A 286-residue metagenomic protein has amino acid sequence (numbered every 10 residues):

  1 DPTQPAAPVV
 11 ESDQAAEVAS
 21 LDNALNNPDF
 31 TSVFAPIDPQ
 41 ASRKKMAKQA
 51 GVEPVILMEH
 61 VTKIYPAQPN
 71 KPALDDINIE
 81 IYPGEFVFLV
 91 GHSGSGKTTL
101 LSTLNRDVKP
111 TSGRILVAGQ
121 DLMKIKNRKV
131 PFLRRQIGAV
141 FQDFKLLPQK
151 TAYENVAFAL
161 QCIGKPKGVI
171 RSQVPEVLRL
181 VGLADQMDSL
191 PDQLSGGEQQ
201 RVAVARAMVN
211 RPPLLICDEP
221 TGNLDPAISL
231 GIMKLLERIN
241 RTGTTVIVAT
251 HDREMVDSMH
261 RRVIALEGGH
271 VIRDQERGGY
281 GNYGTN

Functional and structural regions predicted by a protein language model:
N105: Helix-to-loop junction immediately C-terminal to a conserved catalytic motif
G113-D121: Conserved ABC transporter NBD signature motif
L122-G138, R241, Y283: ABC ATPase NBD coupling module
K150-F158: Short coil-to-helix segment of the ABC ATPase nucleotide-binding domain corresponding to the Q-loop/switch region
S189-D192, N210, T242: Conserved signature/switch motifs of ABC ATPase nucleotide-binding domains
L190-L194, E198-Q200: Conserved ABC ATPase signature
L215-D218: Catalytic Walker B motif of ABC-type/P-loop ATPase nucleotide-binding domains
